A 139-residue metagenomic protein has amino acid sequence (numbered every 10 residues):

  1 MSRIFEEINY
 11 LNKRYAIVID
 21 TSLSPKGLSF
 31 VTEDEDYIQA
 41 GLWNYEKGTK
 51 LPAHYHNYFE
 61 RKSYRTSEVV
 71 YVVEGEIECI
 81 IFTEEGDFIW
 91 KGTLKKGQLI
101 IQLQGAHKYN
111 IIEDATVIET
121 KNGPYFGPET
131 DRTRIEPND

Functional and structural regions predicted by a protein language model:
M1-L42, E46, P137: A short, N-terminal "cap"/entry segment at the start of jelly-roll beta-barrel domains of the cupin/DSBH fold
S2, E7, N110-D139: Double-stranded beta-helix
L42-N44, P52, V69, K91 (+1 more regions): Conserved hydrophobic/aromatic beta-strand scaffold that supports enzyme active sites
L42-Y64: Conserved short histidine dyad/triad with adjacent acidic residue
E46-K47, R65-F82: Glycine- and acidic-residue-biased ligand/ion/polar-headgroup-sensing regions
A53, C79-I80, I100-Q102, A106-I112 (+1 more regions): Short beta-strand His + acidic residue motifs that chelate non-heme Fe in jelly-roll/DSBH and cupin folds
T83-Q104: Short acidic-glycine-tyrosine-enriched beta hairpin
